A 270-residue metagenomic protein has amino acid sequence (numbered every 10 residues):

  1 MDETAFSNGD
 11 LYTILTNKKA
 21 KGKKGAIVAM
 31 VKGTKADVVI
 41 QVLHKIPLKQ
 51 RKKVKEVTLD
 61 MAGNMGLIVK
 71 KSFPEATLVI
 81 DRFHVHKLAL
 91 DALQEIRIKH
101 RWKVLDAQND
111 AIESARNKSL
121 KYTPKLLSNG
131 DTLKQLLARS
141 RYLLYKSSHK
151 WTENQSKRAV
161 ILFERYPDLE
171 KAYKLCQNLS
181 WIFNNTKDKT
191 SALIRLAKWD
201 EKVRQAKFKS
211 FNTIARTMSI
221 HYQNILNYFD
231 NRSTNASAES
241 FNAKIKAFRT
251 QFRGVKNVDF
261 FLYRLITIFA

Functional and structural regions predicted by a protein language model:
M1-S7, T16-N17: Two-metal-ion RNase H-like nuclease active-site motif
E3-A5, T34-K35, M61-G63: Short, flexible loop/turn elements at secondary-structure junctions
N8-G9, K18-K24, I40-Q41, K49-E75 (+2 more regions): Acidic/histidine-rich catalytic cores and adjacent linkers of DNA breakage/strand-transfer/modification proteins
T13-I14, L90-W102: Short, surface-exposed amphipathic charged segments that create phosphate/polyanion-binding patches used for binding
I14, V38-K45: Well-ordered alpha-helical segments embedded in enzymatic catalytic cores
K23-D37: Glycine-rich phosphate-binding "P-loop"
E75-D91: Inter-helix linker motif
A76-T77, H100-V104: Short, polar/flexible loop-turn hinges at active-site or ligand-entry regions and domain interfaces
